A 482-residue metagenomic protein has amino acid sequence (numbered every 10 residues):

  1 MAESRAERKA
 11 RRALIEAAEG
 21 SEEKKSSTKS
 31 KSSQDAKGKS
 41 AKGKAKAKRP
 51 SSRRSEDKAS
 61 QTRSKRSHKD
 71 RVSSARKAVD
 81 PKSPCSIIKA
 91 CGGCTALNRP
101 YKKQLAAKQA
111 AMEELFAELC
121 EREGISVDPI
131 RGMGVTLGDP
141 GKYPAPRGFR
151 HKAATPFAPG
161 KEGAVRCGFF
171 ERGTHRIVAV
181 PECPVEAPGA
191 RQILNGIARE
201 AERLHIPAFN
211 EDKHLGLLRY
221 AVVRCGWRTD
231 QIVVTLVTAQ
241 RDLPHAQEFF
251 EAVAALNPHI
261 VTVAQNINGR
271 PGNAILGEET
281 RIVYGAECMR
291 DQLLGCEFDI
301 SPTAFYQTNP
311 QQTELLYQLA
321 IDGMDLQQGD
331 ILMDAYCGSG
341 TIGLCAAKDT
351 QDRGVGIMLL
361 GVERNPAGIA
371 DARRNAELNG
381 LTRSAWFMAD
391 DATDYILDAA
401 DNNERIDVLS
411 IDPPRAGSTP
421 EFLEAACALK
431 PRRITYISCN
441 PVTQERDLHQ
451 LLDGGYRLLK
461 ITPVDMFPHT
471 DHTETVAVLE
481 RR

Functional and structural regions predicted by a protein language model:
E3-S30, K37, K42-G43, K48 (+5 more regions): Rossmann-like S-adenosyl-L-methionine
V79-K82, K89-A208, R228, L243: Extended interfacial segments that mediate partner engagement and assembly in macromolecular machines
G148-E171, V223-C225, R281, E287-L293 (+2 more regions): Short beta-strand elements
H151, D230-I232, G329-D330: Nucleotide donor/acceptor-binding cores
P156-A158, R224, V237-A239, E480-R482: Solvent-exposed residues in well-ordered beta-strands and their adjoining turns, especially edge/terminal strands
G168-E171, V237, A372: Short, acidic/hydrophobic/Gly-rich beta-strand patch recurrent on exposed beta strands that often constitutes part
H214-R228: Short edge beta-strands and adjacent turn/loop segments
V223, D230-A239, E297-S301: Short, aliphatic-rich beta-strand segments
